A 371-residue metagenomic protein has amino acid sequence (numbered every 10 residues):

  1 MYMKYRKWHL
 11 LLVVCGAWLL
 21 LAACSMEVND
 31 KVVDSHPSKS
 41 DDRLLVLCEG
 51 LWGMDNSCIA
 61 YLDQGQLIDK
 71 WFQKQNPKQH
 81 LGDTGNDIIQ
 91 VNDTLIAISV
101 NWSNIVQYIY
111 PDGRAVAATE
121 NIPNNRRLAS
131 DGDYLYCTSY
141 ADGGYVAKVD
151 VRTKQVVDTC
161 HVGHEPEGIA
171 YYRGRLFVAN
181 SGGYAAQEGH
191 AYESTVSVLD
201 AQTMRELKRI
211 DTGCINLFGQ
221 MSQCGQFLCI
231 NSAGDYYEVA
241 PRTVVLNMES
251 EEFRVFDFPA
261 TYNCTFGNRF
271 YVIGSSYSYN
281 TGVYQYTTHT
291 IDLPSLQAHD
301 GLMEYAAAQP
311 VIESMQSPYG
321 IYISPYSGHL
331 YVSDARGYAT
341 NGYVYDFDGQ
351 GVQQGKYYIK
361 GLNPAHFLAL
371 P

Functional and structural regions predicted by a protein language model:
Y2-L12: Bacterial N-terminal signal peptides that target proteins for export
L20-A23: C-terminal motif of bacterial Sec signal peptides marking the signal peptidase cleavage site
S25-P371: Predominantly soluble domains enriched in secretory-pathway, periplasmic, or organellar proteins
